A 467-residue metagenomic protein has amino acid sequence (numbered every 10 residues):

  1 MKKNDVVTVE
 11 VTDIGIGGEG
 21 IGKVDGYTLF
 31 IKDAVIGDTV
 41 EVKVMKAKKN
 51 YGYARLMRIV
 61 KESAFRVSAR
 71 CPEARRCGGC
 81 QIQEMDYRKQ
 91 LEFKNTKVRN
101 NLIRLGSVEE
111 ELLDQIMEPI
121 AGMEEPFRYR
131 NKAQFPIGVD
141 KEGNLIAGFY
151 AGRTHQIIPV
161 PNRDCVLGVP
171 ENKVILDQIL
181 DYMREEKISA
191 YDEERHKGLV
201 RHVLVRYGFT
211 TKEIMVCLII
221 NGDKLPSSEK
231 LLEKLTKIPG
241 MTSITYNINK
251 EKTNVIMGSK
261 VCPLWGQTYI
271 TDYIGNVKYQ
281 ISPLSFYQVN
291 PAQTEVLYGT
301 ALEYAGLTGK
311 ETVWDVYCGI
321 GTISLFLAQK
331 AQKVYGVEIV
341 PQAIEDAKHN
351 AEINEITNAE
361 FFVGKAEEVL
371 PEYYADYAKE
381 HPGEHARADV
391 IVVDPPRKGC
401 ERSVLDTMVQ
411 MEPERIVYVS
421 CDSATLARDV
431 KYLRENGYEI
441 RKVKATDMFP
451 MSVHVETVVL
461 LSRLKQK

Functional and structural regions predicted by a protein language model:
M1-A69, E73, T154: Terminal RNA-binding accessory module
K2-D5, I16, S227-I238, T242-K467: Rossmann-like S-adenosyl-L-methionine
G20-D25, G148-G152, C217-I219, A347: Short, acidic/hydrophobic/Gly-rich beta-strand patch recurrent on exposed beta strands that often constitutes part
M57-A69, G78-A190: Extended interfacial segments that mediate partner engagement and assembly in macromolecular machines
E118-E125, E193-E194, H202, R206 (+1 more regions): Short, solvent-exposed loop/turn elements at beta->coil junctions and helix N-caps that rim active or binding pockets
F127-N131, K212, V453-H454: A short, glycine/Asx- and small/polar-enriched loop/turn that sits immediately N-terminal to a beta-strand
I157-R201, G222-I248: Internal alpha/beta scaffold segment
V205, K212-N221, K278-S282, V390: Short, aliphatic-rich beta-strand segments
